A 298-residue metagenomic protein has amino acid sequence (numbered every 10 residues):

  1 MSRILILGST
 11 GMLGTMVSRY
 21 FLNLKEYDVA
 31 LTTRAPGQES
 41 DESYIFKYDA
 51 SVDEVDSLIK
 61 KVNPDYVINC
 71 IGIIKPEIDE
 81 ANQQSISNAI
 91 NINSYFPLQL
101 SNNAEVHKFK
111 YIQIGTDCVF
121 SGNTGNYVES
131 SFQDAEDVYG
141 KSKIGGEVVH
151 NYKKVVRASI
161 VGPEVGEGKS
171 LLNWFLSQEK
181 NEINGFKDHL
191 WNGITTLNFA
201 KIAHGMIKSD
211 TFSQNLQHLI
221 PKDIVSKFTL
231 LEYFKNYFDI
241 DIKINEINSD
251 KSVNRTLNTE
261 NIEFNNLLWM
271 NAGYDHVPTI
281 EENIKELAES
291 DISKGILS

Functional and structural regions predicted by a protein language model:
S2-L24: N-terminal Rossmann NAD(P)H-binding glycine-rich loop of SDR-like oxidoreductase domains
L7, T32, C70-I71, Y111-D117 (+2 more regions): SDR active-site strand-loop-helix element
P36-D53: Rossmann-fold cofactor-recognition segment
Y48-I92: NAD(P)H-binding glycine-rich loop region in Rossmannoid oxidoreductase-like domains and their noncatalytic homologs
Q83-N91, Y95-F96, C118-V156, I160-G166: Catalytic helix-loop patch of NAD(P)-dependent Rossmann-fold dehydrogenases
E136, V148-N198, H204-G205: NAD(P)-dependent short-chain dehydrogenase/reductase
A200-G205, S209-N254, E260, G295-S298: Mid/C-terminal beta-alpha module of Rossmann-like enzyme folds, strongest in SDR-family dehydrogenases/epimerases
M270, P278-S298: Amphipathic terminal alpha-helices
